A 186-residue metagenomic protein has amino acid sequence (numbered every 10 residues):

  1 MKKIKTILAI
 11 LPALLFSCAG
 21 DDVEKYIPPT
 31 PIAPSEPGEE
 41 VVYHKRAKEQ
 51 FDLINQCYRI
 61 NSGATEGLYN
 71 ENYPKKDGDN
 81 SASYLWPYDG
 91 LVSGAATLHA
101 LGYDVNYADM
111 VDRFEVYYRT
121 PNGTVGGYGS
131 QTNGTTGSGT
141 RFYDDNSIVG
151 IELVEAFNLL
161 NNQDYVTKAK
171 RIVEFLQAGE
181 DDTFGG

Functional and structural regions predicted by a protein language model:
K2-A9: Sec-dependent signal peptide recognition, specifically the positively charged N-region followed immediately by
L8, I27-P28, I151: A ubiquitous, low-specificity "background" feature that marks scattered single residues across proteins without
F16-S17: C-terminal motif of bacterial Sec signal peptides marking the signal peptidase cleavage site
G20-T136, Q163-G185: Low-complexity, Ser/Thr/Pro/Gly-enriched N-terminal "stalk/linker" regions
L85-Y88, G139-L160: Aromatic-rich carbohydrate-recognition surfaces in CAZymes
